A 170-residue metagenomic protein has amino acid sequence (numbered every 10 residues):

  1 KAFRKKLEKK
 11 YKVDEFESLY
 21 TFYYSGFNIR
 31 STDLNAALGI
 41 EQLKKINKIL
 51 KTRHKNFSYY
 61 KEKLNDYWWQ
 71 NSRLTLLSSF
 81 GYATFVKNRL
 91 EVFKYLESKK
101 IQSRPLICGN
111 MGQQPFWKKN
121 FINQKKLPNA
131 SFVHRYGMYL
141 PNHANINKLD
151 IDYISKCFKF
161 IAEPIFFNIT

Functional and structural regions predicted by a protein language model:
K1-T170: PLP-dependent aminotransferase class I/II
